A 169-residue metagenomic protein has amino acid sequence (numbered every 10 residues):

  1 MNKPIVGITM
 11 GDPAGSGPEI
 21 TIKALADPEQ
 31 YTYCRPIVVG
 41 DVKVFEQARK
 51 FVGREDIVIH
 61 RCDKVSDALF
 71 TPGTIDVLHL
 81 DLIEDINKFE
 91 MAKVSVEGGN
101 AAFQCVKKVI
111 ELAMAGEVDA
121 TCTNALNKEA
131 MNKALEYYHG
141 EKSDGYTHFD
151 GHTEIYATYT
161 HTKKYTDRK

Functional and structural regions predicted by a protein language model:
M1-G145, H161: Contiguous, glycine/small-aliphatic-enriched amphipathic segments in soluble metabolic enzymes
E136, Y156-K169: Flexible loop/hinge segments that line or gate small-molecule binding clefts
Y146-A157: Gly/Ser/Thr-rich active-site loops/lids in small-molecule metabolic enzymes that frequently grip phosphoryl groups
